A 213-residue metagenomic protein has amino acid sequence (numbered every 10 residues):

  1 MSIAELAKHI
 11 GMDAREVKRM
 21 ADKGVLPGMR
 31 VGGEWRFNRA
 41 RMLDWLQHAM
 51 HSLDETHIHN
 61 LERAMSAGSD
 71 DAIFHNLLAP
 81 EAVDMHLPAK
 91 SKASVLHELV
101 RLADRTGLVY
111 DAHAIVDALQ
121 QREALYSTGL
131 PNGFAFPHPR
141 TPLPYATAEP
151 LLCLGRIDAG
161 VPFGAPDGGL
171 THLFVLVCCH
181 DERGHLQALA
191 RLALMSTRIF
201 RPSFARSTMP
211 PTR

Functional and structural regions predicted by a protein language model:
M1-R213: Cytosolic covalent-transfer regions centered on His/Cys nucleophiles that carry phosphoryl or persulfide groups
